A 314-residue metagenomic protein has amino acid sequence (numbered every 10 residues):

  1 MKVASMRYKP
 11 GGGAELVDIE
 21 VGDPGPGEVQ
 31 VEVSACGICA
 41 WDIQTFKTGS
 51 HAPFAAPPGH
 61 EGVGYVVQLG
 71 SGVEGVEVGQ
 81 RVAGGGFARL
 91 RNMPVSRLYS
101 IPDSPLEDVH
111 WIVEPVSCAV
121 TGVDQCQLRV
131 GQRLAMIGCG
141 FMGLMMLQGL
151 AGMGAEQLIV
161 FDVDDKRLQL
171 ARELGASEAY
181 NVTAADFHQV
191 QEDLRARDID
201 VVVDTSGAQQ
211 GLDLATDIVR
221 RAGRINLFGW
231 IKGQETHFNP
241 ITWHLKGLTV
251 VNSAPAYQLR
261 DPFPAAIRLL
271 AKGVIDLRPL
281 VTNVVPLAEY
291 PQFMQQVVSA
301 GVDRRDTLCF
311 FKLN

Functional and structural regions predicted by a protein language model:
E20-G37, K47-G85, P102: Glycine-rich beta-strand-centered segment in the early N-terminal region that forms part of a ligand/cofactor-binding
R81, R133, G223-I225, T249: Short glycine-centered segments of the SAM/dcSAM-binding site in methyltransferase folds
A83-I137: NAD(P)H dinucleotide-binding glycine-rich loop of Rossmann-like/cofactor-binding domains, especially the beta1-alpha1
C118, M142, L150: Hydrophobic/small residue at the entry helix of a nucleotide-binding pocket
M136-C139, A151-L214: Adenosine-nucleotide cofactor-binding segment
A196, N226, K232, T236 (+3 more regions): C-terminal capping/lid region of NAD(P)-dependent oxidoreductase domains
V219-R220: Helix-to-beta-strand junctions that scaffold the AdoMet/dcAdoMet cofactor pocket in Class I SAM-dependent enzymes
F238-P279: Rossmann-fold dehydrogenase core element
